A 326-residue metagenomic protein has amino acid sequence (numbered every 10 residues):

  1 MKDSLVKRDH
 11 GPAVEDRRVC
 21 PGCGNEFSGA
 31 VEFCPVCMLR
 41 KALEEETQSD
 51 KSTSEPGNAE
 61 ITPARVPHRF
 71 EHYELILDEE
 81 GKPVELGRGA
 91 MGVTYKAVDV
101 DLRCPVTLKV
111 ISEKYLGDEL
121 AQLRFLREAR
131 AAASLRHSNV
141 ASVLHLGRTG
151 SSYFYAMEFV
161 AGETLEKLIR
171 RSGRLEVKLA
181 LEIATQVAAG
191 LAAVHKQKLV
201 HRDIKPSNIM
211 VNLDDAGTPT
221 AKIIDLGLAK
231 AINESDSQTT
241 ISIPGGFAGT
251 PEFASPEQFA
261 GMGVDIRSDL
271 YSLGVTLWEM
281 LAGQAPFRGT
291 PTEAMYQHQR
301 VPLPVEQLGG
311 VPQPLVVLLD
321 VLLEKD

Functional and structural regions predicted by a protein language model:
K2-C37, K41-E45, S54-P302, V317: Conserved ATP-binding/catalytic core of the eukaryotic-like protein kinase fold, especially serine/threonine kinases
Q284, L322-D326: Short, intrinsically disordered, charge-balanced linker/junction segments flanking boundaries in proteins
G310-L323: Conserved C-terminal C-lobe helix
